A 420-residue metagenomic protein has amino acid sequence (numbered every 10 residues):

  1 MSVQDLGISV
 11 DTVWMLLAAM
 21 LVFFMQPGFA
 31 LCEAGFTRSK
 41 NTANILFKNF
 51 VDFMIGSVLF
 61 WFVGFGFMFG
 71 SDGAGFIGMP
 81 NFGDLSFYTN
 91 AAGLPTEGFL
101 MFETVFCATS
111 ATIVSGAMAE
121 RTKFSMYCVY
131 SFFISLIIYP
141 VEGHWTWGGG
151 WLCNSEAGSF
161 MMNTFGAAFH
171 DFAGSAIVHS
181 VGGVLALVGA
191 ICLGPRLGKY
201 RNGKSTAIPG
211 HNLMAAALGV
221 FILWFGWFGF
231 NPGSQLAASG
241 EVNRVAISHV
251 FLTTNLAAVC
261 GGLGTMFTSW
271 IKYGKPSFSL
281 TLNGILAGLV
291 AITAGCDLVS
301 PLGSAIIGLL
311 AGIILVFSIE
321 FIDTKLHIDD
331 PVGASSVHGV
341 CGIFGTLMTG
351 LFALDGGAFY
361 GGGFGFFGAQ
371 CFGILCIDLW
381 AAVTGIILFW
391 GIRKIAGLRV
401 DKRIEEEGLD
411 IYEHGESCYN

Functional and structural regions predicted by a protein language model:
M1-N420: Glycine- and aromatic-enriched membrane alpha-helices
